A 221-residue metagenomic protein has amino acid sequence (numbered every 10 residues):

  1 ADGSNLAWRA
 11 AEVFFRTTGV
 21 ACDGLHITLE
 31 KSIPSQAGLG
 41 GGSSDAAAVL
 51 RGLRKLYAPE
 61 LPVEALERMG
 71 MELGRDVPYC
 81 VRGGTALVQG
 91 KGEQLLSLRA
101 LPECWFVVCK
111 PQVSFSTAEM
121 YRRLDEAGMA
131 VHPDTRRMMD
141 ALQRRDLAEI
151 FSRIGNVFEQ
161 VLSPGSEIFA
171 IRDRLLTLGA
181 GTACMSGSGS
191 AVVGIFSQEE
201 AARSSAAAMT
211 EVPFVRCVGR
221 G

Functional and structural regions predicted by a protein language model:
A1-L25, S32-P34, L147, N156: N-terminal beta-alpha supersecondary unit
A7, A37-V63, Y79: DPxDG-like acidic metal-binding loop motif
A7, F14, G42, C109 (+3 more regions): Residue-level signal for inorganic ion chemistry
F15-H26, G52-G70, Q198-E211: Phosphate-handling active-site elements
L25-G38, G179-A183: Short pre-catalytic strand/loop immediately N-terminal to key active-site residues, enriched for Gly-Thr
A58-R99: Glycine/threonine-rich beta-strand-loop-alpha-helix active-site module that forms ligand/phosphate-binding
R82, L87-T182, S197-T210, F214-G221: Conserved, helical-rich catalytic subdomain that frames metal- and/or nucleotide-binding sites in enzyme alpha/beta
M185-S197: N-terminal pre-core extensions flanking Radical SAM catalytic domains
